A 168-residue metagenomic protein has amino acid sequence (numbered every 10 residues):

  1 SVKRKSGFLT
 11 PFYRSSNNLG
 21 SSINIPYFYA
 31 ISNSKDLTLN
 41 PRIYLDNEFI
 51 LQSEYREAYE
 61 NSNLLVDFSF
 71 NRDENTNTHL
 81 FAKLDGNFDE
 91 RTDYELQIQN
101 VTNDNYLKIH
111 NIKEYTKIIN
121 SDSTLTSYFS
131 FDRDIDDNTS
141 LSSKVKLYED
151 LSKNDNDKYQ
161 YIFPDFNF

Functional and structural regions predicted by a protein language model:
S1-F168: Outer-membrane beta-barrel proteins and related beta-barrel translocases across Gram-negative bacteria
